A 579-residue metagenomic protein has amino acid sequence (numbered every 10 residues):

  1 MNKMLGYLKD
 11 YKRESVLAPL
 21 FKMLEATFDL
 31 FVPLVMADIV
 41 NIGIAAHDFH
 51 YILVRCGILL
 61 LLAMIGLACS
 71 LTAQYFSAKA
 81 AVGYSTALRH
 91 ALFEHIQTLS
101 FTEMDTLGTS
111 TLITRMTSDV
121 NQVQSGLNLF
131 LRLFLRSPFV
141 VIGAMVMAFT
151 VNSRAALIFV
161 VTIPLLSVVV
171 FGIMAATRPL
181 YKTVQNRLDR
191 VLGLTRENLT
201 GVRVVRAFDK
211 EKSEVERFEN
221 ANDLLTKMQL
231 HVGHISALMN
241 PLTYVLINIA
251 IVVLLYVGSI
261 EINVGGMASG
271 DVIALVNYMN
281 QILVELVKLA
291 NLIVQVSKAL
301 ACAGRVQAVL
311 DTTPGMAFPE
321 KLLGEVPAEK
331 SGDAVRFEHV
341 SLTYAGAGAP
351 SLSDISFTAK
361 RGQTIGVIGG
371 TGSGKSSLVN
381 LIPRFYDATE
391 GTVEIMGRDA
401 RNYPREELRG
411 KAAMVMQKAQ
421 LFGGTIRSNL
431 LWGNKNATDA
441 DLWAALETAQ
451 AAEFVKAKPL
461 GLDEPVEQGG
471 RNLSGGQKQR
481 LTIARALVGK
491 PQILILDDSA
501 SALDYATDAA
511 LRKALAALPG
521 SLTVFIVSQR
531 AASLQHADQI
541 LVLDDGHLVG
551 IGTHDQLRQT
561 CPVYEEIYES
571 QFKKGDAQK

Functional and structural regions predicted by a protein language model:
M1-F31, M36, I44-L60, I65 (+17 more regions): Membrane-integrated ABC transporters
M1-K9, V35-N41, A45, Y75-N121 (+4 more regions): Extended non-transmembrane interhelical loops and adjacent amphipathic helices of multipass membrane proteins
D10, E14-T27, D38, L59-L62 (+4 more regions): Transmembrane helices of ABC transporter permease
D10-R13, T98-T102, S118-L127, L131 (+8 more regions): An intracellular "coupling" helix at the cytosolic face of ABC transporter transmembrane type-1 domains
D48-V54, M147-V161, H231-R305, V309-T313: Helix-loop-helix
P314-K330: Pre-NBD coupling/linker segments of ABC/ABC-like ATPases
P327-K579: ABC-type nucleotide-binding domain
